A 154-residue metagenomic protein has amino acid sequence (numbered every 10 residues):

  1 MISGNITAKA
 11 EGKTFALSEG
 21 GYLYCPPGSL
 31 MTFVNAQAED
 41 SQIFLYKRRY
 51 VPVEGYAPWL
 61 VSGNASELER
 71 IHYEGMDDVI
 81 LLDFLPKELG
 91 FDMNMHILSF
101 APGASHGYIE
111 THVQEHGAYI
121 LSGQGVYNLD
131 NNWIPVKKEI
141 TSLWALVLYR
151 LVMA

Functional and structural regions predicted by a protein language model:
M1-G21, T111-K138, L148: A short beta-strand-loop-beta hairpin characteristic of the jelly-roll/cupin
T7-K9, T32-N35, A101-P102, Q124-N128 (+1 more regions): Long compositionally biased, domain-poor regions of proteins
T14, D83, H96-H112, L146: Conserved short histidine dyad/triad with adjacent acidic residue
T14, S18, P27-V53, K137 (+1 more regions): Ligand-binding loop in jelly-roll beta-barrel domains
T14, Y22-Y24, L45, M95-S99 (+3 more regions): Conserved hydrophobic/aromatic beta-strand scaffold that supports enzyme active sites
A38-M93: A short, N-terminal "cap"/entry segment at the start of jelly-roll beta-barrel domains of the cupin/DSBH fold
